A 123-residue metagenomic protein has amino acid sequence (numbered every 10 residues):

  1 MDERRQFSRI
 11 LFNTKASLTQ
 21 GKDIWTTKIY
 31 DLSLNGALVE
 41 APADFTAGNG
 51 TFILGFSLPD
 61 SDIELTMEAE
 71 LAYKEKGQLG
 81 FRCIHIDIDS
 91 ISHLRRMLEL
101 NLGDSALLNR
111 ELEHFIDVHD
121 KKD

Functional and structural regions predicted by a protein language model:
M1-L32, E99-D123: N-terminal helix initiation/capping motif
R4-Q6, V39-E40, P59: Short, solvent-exposed loop/turn positions at domain surfaces that link secondary-structure elements or cap domain
S8, A43-F45, I63: Residue "hotspots" at secondary-structure boundaries inside conserved domains
F12, A16-F45, T51-I53, E75-G80: Short strand-loop-strand
L38, T51, Y73, I86 (+1 more regions): A generic membrane alpha-helix/interface feature
D44-A47, R82-L102: Short solvent-exposed strand/turn elements
L54-L58: Short catalytic/binding micro-motifs of nucleotide second-messenger systems
D60-S90: Mid-chain, well-packed structural core segment of small domains
